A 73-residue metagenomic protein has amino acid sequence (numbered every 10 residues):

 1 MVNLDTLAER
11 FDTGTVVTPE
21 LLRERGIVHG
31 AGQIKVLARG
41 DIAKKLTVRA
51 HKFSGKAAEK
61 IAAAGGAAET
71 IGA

Functional and structural regions predicted by a protein language model:
M1-A73: Extended polybasic, low-complexity segments that bind anionic RNA or targeting/receptor surfaces
